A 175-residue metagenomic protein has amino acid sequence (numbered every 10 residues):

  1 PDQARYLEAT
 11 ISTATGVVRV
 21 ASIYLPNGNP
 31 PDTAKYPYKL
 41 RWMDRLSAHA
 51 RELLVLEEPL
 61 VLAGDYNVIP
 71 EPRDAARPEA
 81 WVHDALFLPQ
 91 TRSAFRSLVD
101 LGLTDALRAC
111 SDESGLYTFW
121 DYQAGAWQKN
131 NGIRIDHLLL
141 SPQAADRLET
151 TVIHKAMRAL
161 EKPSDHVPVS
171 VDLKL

Functional and structural regions predicted by a protein language model:
P1-A9, Y36-A48: Short acidic (Asp/Glu) patches
P1-P30: Structured beta-strand-rich core segments of catalytic domains in phosphoester-bond hydrolases
V20-S22, P59-A63, D105-R108: A structural signal for short, well-ordered beta-strand segments and their strand-loop junctions that often border
Y24-P26, N67-I69, S111-D112: Catalytic metal-binding/acid-base residues of hydrolase active sites
L25-M43, E79-H83: Surface-exposed cleft-lining segments at the edges of enzyme active sites
L46-A63: His/acidic metal-ligating clusters that form di-metal
E58-P72, A76: Acidic/histidine-rich, metal-coordinating catalytic segments
E71-L175: Metal-dependent phosphoester-hydrolase catalytic domains
